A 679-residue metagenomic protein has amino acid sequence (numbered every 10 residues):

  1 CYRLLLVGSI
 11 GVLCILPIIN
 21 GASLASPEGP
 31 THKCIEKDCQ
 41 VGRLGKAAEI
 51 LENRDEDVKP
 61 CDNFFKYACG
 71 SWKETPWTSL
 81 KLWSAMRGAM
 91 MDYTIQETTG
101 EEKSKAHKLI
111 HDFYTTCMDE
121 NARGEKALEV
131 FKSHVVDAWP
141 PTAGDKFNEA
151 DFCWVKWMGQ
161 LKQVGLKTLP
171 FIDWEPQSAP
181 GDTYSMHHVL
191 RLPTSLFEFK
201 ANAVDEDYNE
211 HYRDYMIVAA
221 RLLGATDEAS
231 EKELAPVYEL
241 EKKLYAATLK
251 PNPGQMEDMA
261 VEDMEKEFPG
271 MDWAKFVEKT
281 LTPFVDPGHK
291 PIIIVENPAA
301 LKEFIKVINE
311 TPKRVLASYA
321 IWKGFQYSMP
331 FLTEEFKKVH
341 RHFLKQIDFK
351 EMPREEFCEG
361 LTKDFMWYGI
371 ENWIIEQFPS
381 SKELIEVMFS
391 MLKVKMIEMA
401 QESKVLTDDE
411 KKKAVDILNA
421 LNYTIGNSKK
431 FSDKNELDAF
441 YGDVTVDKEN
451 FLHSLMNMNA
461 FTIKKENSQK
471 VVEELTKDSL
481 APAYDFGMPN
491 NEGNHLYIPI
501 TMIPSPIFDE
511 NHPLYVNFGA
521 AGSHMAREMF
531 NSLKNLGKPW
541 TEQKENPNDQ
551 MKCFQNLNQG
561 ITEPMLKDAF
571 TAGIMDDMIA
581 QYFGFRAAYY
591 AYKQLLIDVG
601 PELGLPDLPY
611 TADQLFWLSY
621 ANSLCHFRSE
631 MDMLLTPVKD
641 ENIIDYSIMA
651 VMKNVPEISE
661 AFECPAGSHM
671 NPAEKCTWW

Functional and structural regions predicted by a protein language model:
C1-V12: Classical eukaryotic N-terminal signal peptides for Sec-dependent ER targeting/secretion, especially the positively
G8, P17-Q469, I500, P513 (+4 more regions): Zn2+-dependent metallopeptidase catalytic domains
I50-R54, E474, A483-G487, H512 (+3 more regions): Generic recognition of flexible, low-complexity loop/linker segments
T183-V189, W367, N490-P504, Q543-L566: Active-site-adjacent bridging/hinge elements
M186-F197, Y484-N517, N535: Active-site scaffold of zinc-dependent metalloenzymes
E228, E383, V387, D509-N517 (+2 more regions): Alpha-helix capping and helix-loop boundary segments enriched in small/acidic/polar residues
M458-P489, I503-D509: Flexible, glycine/threonine-enriched loop-and-boundary segments that flank and lead into catalytic domains of large
G522, K534-L596: Post-HExxH zinc-binding segment in Zn-dependent metallohydrolases
